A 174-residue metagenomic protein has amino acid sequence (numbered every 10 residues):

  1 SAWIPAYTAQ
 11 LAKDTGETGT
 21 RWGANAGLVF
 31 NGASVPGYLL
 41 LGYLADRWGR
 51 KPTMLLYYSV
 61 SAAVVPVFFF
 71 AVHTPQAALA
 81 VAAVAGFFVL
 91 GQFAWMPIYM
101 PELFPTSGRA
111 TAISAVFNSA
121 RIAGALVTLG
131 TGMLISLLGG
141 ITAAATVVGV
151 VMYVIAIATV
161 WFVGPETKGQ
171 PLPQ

Functional and structural regions predicted by a protein language model:
S1-V35, G124-T128: Extracytoplasmic gate region of multi-pass secondary transporters
G32, T106-L138: A late C-terminal transmembrane helix in Major Facilitator Superfamily
G37-G49, I135: Helix-to-loop junctions at the C-terminal end of transmembrane segments in multipass secondary transporters
R47-Y58: Cytoplasmic membrane-interface "Motif A"-like loop-to-helix N-cap segments of 12-TM Major Facilitator Superfamily
S59-H73: C-terminal ends and interior cores of transmembrane alpha-helices in multi-pass membrane transporters/permeases
A77-G91: Hydrophobic core of transmembrane alpha-helices in multi-pass small-molecule transporters, especially MFS/SLC-type
I135-V151: A membrane-interface helix-boundary motif in multi-pass transporters
V150-Q174: Multi-pass alpha-helical transporter architecture, strongest for 12-TM Major Facilitator/SLC carriers used
